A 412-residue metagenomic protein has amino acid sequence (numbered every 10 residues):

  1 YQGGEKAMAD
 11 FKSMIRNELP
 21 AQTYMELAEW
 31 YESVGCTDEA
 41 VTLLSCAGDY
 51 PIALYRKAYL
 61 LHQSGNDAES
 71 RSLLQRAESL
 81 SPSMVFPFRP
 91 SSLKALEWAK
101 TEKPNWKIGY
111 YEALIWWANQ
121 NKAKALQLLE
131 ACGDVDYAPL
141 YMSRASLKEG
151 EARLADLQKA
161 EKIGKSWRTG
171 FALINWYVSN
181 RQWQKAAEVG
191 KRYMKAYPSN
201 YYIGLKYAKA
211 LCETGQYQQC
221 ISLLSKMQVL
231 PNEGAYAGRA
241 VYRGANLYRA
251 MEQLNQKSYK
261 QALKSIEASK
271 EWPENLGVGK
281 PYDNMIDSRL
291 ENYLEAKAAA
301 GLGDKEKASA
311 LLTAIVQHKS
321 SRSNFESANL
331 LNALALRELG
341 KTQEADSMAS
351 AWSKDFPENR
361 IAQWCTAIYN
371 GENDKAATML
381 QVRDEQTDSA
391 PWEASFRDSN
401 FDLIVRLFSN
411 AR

Functional and structural regions predicted by a protein language model:
F11-E18, S83-V85, L96-E102, K159-K162 (+4 more regions): Flexible helix-coil transition and linker loops at the boundaries of alpha-helical arrays
L19, D49, P104, D136 (+8 more regions): Structural signature of alpha-solenoid helical repeat junctions
E26, R56, Y111, P139-S143 (+9 more regions): "A position-specific structural signal for the A-helix of alpha-solenoid helical repeats
W30, L60, I115, S143-L147 (+6 more regions): Residue-level signature for tetratricopeptide repeat
V34, S64, N119, L147 (+7 more regions): Structural motif corresponding to the intra-repeat A-B loop/turn of tetratricopeptide repeats
D49, E78-S79, G133-D134, K162 (+6 more regions): Amphipathic alpha-helical segments of tetratricopeptide repeats
